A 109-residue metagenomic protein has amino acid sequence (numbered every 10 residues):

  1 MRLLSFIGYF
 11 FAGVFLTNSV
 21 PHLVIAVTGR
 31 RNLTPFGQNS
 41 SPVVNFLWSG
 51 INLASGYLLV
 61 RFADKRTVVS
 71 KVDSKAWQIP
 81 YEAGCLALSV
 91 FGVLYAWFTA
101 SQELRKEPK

Functional and structural regions predicted by a protein language model:
M1-K109: Membrane-interface extramembranous regions
